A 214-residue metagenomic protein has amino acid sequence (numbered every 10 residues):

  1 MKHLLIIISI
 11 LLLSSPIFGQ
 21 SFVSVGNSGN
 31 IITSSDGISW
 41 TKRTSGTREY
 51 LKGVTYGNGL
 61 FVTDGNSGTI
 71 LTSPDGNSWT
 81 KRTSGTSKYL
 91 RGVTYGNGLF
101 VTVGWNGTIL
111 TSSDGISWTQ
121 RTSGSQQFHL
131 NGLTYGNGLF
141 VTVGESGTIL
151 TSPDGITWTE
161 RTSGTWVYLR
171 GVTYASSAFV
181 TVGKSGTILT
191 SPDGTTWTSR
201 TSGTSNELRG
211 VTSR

Functional and structural regions predicted by a protein language model:
M1-L4: Positively charged n-region of N-terminal signal peptides that target proteins for export
I6-I7, I17-F18: Cleavable N-terminal signal peptides
I10-L11: Short, linear, compositionally biased motifs with a strong N-terminal bias
G19-R214: Residue-level hotspots at or immediately adjacent to binding/recognition sites across diverse folds
